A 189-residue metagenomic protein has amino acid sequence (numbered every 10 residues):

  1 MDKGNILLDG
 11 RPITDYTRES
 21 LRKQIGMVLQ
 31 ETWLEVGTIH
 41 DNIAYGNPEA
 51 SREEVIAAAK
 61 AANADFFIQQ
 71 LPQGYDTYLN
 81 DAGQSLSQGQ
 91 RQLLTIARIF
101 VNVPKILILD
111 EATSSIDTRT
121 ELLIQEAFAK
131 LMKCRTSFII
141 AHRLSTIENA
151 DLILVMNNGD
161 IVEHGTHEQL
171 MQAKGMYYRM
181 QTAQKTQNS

Functional and structural regions predicted by a protein language model:
D2-N5, N158: Conserved coupling/switch loops of ABC nucleotide-binding domains, chiefly the family-specific signature
G4-R11, L21: Conserved ABC transporter NBD signature motif
R22-E31, I39-N42, I56-A64, D76-M176: ABC-family ATPase nucleotide-binding domain "signature/switch" substructure
I43, N47-P48: A short, conserved alpha-helical patch in the ABC ATPase nucleotide-binding domain that forms the NBD-TMD coupling
D65-P72: Conserved H-loop
Q172-S189: C-terminal boundary and immediately downstream tail of ABC-type ATPase nucleotide-binding domains
